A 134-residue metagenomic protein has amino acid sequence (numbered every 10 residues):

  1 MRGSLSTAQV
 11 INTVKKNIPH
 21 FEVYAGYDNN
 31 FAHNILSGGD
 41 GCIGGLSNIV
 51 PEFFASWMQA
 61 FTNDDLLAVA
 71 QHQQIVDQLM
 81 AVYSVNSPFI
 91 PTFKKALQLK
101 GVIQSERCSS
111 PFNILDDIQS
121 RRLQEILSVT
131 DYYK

Functional and structural regions predicted by a protein language model:
M1-D77, Y83-S84: Catalytic alpha/beta core domains of metabolic enzymes, predominantly
I35-G39, L79-S110: Conserved short secondary-structure transition element at the edge of the structured enzyme core that lines
Q74-Q78, Q98, S128: Short amphipathic alpha-helical surface patches that mediate protein-protein
V102-K134: Flexible C-terminal active-site loop/helix
